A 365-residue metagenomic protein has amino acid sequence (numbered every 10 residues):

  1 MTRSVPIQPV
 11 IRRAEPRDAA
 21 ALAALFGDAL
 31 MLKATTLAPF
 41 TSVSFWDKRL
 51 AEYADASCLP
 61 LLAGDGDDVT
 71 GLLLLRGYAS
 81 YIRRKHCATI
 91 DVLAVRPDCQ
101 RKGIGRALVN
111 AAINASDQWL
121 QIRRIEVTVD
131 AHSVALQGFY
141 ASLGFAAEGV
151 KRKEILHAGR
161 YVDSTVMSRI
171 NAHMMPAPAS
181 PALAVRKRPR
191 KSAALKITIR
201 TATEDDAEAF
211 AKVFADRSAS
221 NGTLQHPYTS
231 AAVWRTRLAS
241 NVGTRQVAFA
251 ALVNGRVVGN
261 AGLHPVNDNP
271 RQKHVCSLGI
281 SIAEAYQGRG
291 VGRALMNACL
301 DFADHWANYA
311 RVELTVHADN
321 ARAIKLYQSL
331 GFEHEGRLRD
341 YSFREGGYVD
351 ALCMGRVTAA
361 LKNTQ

Functional and structural regions predicted by a protein language model:
M1-R17, T165, R169-D205, L352 (+1 more regions): Conserved N-terminal entry element of GNAT/NAT acetyltransferase domains
S4-P39, S192-Q225: Short amphipathic alpha-helix that is part of the acyltransferase structural core
P16, G27-V92, R96, V109-N110 (+5 more regions): Acetyl-CoA-dependent GNAT
D68-G71, A135, Y161, V253-G259 (+2 more regions): Glycine-rich acetyl-CoA-binding "A-motif" of GNAT/NAT acetyltransferases
R96-D98, K102, A131-H132, I280-A285 (+2 more regions): Active-site acidic-Proline motif in GNAT/NAT acetyltransferases
R101-N114, G138-S142, G288-D301, I324-S329: Conserved acetyl-CoA-binding loop-helix of GNAT-fold acetyltransferases
D117-T128, H305-T315: Conserved GNAT acetyl-CoA-binding A-motif
E126-T128, A141, A146-D163, E313-V316 (+2 more regions): Conserved catalytic-core motifs of GNAT/GCN5-like acyltransferases
